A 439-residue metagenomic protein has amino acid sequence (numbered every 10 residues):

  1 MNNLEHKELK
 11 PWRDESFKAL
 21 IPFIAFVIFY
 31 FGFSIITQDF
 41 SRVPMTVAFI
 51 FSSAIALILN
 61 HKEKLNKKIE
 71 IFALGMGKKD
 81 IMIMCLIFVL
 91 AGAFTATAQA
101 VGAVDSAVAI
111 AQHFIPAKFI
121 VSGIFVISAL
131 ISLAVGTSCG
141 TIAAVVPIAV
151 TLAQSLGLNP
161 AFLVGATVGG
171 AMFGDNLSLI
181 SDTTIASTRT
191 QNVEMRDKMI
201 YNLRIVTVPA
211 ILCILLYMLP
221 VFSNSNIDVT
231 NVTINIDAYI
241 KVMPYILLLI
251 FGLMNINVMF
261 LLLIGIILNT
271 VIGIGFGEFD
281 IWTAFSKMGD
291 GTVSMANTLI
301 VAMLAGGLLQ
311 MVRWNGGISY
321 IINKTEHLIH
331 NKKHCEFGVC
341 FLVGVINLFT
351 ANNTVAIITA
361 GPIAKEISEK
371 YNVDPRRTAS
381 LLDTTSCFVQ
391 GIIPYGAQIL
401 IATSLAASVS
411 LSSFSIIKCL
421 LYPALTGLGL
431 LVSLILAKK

Functional and structural regions predicted by a protein language model:
N2-N3, G169-M172, N176-I234, I392 (+1 more regions): Juxtamembrane and boundary regions of transmembrane helices in multi-pass small-molecule transporters and channels
F17-F29, F40-H61, M84-L90, S122 (+5 more regions): Hydrophobic mid-bilayer segments of alpha-helices in multi-pass membrane transport proteins, especially secondary
T46, I50, I58, I69-G102 (+5 more regions): Core transmembrane alpha-helical segments of multi-pass membrane transporters/permeases
K62-K64, G77-I81, G157-A161, A186-M199 (+4 more regions): Juxtamembrane helix-boundary/capping and inter-helix hinge elements in multi-pass membrane proteins
K78-M84, A109-I127, A153-L163, N235-M243 (+3 more regions): Membrane-interfacial loop-to-helix junctions in multi-pass transporters
C85-F94, P116-I148, E326-E366, Y371 (+1 more regions): Hydrophobic alpha-helical transmembrane segments of multi-pass integral membrane proteins, predominantly secondary
I87, K118-I131, G157-G174, H334-N347 (+3 more regions): Alpha-helical transmembrane segments of multi-pass membrane proteins
G140-L152, V168, L179-V193, I321 (+2 more regions): Re-entrant/interfacial helical elements at transmembrane boundaries that shape and gate the permeation pathway
